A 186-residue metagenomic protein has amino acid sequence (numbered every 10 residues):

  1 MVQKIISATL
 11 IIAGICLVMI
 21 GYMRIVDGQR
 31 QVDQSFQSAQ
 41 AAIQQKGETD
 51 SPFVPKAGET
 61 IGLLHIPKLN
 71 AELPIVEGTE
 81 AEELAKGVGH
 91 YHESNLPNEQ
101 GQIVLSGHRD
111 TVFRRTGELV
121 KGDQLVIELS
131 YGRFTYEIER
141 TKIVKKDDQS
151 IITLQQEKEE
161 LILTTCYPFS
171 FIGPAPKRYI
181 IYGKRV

Functional and structural regions predicted by a protein language model:
K4-V186: Solvent-exposed, non-transmembrane regions of membrane-associated and secreted proteins
